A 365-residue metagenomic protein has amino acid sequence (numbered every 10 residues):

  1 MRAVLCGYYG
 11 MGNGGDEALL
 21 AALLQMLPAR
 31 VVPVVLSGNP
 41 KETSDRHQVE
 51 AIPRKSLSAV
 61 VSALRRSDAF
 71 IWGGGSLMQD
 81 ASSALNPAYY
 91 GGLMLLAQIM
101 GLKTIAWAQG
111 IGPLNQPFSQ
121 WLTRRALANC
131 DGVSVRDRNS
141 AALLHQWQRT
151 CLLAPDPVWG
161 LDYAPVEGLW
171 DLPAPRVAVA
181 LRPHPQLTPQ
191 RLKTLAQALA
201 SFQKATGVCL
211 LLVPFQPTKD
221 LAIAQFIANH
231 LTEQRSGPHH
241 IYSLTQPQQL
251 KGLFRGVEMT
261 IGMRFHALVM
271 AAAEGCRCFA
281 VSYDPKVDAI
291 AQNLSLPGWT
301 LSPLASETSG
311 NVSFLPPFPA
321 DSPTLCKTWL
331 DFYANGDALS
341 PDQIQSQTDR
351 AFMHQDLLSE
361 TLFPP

Functional and structural regions predicted by a protein language model:
M1-P365: Active-site anion-handling motifs in enzyme catalytic cores
